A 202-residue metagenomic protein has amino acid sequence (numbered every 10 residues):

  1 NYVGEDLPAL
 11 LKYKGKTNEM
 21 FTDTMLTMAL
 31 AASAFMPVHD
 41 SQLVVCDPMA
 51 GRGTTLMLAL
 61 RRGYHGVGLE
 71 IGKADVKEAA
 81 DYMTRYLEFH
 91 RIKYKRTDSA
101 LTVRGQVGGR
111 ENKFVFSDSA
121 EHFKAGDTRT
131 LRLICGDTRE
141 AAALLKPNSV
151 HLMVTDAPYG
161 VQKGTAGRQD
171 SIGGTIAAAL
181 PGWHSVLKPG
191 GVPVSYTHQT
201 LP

Functional and structural regions predicted by a protein language model:
N1-P202: Class I S-adenosyl-L-methionine-dependent methyltransferase catalytic core
